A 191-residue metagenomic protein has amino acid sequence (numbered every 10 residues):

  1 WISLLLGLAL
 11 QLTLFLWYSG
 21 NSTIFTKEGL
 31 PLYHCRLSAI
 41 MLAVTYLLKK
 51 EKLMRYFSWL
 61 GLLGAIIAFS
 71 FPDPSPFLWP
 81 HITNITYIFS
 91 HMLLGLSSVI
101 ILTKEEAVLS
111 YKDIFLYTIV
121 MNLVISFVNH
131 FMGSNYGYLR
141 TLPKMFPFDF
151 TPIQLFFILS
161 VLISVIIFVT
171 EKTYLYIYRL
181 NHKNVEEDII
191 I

Functional and structural regions predicted by a protein language model:
W1-I2, L47-R55, T103-D113, L180-N181: Membrane-interface helix-boundary motifs at transmembrane edges
G7-L16, G61-D73, T118-H130: Aromatic-anchored segments of alpha-helical transmembrane domains
S19-E28, L48-K52, P72-I85: Membrane-interface helix caps and helix-loop-helix hairpins in membrane proteins
T23-C35, Y56-S58: Structural signature of hydrophobic alpha-helical transmembrane segments
C35-L47, S90-T103, L155-Y174: Hydrophobic cores of alpha-helical transmembrane segments in multi-pass inner/ER membrane proteins, independent
F71-L116: A contiguous pocket-lining binding segment that forms or flanks enzyme active sites
V108, V169-D188: Membrane-interface capping segments at transmembrane-helix boundaries
S110-V120, H130-V169: Membrane-interface transmembrane-helix boundary segments in multi-pass integral membrane proteins
